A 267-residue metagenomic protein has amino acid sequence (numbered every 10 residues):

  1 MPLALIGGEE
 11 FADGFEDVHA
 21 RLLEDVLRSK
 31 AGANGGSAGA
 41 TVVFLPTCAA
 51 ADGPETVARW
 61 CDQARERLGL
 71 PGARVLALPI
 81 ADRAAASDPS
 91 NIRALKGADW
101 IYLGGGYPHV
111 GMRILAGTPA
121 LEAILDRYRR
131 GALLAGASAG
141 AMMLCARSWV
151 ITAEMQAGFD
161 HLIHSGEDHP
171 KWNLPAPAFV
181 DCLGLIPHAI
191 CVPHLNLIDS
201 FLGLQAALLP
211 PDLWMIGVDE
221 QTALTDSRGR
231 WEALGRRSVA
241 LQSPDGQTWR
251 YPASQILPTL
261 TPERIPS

Functional and structural regions predicted by a protein language model:
M1-S37, C48-E55, R59, E66-L68 (+2 more regions): C-terminal and late-domain segments of enzyme folds
V43-T47: Short internal beta-strands
L76-A85: Short beta->alpha junction loops
A94, T118-G131: Catalytic-core regions built around general acid/base machinery
A98: An anion/phosphate-binding loop that grips the pyrophosphate of nucleotide cofactors and donors
L103-G105, Y128-S148: Catalytic nucleophile loop
P108-G117: Glycine/threonine-rich flexible loop motifs
